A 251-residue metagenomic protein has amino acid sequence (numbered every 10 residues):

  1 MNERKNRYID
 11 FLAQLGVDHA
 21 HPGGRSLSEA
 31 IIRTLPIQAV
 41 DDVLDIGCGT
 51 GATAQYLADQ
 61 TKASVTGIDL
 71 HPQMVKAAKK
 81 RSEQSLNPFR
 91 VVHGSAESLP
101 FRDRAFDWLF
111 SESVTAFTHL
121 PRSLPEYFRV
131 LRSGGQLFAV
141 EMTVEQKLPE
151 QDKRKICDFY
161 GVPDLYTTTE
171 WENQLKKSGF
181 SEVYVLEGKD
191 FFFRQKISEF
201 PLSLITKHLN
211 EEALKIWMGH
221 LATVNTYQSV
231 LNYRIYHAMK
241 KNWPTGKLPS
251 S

Functional and structural regions predicted by a protein language model:
L15, M142-V162: Short, glycine-/aromatic-enriched active-site segment of Class I SAM-dependent methyltransferases
H21-A39: Conserved alpha-helix/loop element of class I SAM-dependent methyltransferases that forms part of the SAM/SAH-binding
L44-I46, T50-S98: Class I SAM-dependent methyltransferase SAM/SAH-binding core
E97-W108: A short acidic, Gly/Pro-enriched loop at the edge of an enzyme's catalytic core that lines a small-molecule cofactor
W108-P121: A short SAM/SAH-binding and catalytic strip from SAM-dependent methyltransferases
P121-Q136: A short glycine-rich, Lys/Arg-flanked "PGG" loop and its adjoining helix->strand segment in the class I
P163-S178: Short alpha-helix
Y184-S251: Conserved Class I S-adenosyl-L-methionine
